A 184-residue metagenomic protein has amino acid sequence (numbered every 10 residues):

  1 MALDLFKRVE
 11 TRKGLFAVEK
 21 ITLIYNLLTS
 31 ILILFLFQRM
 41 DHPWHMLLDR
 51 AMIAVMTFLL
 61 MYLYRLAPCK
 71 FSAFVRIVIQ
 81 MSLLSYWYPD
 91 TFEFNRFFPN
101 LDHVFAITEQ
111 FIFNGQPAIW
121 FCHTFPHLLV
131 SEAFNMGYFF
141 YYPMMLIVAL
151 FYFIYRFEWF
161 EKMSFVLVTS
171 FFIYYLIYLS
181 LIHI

Functional and structural regions predicted by a protein language model:
A2-M52, F71-V75, I79-M144: N-terminal transmembrane-helix/juxtamembrane module of multi-pass inner/ER membrane proteins
F37, L59-C69, L150-E158: Structural signal for the C-terminal ends of transmembrane alpha-helices and the immediately following loop
M52-Y62, P143-V148: Hydrophobic cores of alpha-helical transmembrane segments in multi-pass inner/ER membrane proteins, independent
L84, Y88, I173-Y178: Alpha-helical transmembrane segments of multipass membrane proteins
G137-I173: Hydrophobic, aromatic-enriched interface-forming segments
I182-I184: Conserved small/polar residues in nucleotide/adenosyl-binding loops
